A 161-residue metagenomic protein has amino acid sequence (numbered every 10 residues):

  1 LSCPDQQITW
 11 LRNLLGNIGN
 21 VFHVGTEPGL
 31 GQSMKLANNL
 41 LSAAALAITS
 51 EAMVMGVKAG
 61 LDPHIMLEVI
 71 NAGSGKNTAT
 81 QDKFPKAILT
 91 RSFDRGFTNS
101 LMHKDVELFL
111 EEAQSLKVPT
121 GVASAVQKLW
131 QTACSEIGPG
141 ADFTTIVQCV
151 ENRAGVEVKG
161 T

Functional and structural regions predicted by a protein language model:
L1-M34, L41-N77, L116: Internal alpha-helical scaffold of NAD(P)-dependent oxidoreductase catalytic cores
F22-V24, S100-K104, G155-T161: Electropositive, surface-exposed helix/loop patches at the edges of structured domains that serve as adaptable
Q32, D82-F143, V150: Interdomain hinge/lid region at the active-site interface of Rossmann-like NAD(P)-dependent oxidoreductases
L40-L41, V54-M55, F97-T98, S135: A generic structural signal for short
P63, T120, G140, E157-V158: Residue-level detector of short coil/turn "hinge" positions at structural boundaries
A141-T161: Short, basic/aromatic-enriched C-terminal tail that caps enzymatic domains
